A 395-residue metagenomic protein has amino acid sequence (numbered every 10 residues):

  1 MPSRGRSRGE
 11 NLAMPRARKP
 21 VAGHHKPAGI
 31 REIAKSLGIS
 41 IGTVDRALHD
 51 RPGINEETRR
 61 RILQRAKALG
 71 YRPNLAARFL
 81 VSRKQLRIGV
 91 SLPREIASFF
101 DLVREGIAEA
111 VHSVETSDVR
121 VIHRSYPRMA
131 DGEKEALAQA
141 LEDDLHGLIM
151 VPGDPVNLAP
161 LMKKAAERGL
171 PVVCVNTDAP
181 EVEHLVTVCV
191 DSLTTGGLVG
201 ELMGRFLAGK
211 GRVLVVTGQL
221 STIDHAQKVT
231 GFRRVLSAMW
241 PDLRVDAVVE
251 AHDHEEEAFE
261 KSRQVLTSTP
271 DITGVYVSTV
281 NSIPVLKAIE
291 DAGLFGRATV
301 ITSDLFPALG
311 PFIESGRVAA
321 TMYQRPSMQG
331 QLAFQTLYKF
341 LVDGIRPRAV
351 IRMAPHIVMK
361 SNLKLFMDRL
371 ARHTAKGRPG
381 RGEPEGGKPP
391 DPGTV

Functional and structural regions predicted by a protein language model:
P2-F79, K84, D391, V395: N-terminal helix-turn-helix DNA-binding module of bacterial transcription factors
P73-E135: Amphipathic helical "hinge" segments at domain boundaries
P93-L102, I122-E133, D154, T177 (+6 more regions): Hinge/beta->alpha junction and helix N-cap segments in small-molecule ligand-binding domains
I107, L198-M239, L337, I345 (+1 more regions): An alpha-beta-alpha
A140-L148, T269-T273: Short acidic/histidine-rich motifs immediately flanking catalytic phosphotransfer sites in two-component signaling
P152-A166, F232, A247-A308: Hydrophobic alpha-helical
D154-T194, F306-E314: Flexible loop/hinge segments that line or gate small-molecule binding clefts
L236, R325-V395: Hinge/cleft segment of the Venus flytrap/periplasmic-binding protein
